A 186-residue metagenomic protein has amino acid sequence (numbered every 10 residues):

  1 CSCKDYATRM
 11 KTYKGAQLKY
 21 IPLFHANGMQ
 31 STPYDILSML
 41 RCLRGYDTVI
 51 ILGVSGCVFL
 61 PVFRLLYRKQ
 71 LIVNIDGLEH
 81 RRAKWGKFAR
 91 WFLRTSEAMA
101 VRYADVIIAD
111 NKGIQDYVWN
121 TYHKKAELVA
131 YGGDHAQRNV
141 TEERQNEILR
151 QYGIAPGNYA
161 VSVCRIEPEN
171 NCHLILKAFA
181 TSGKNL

Functional and structural regions predicted by a protein language model:
C1-A26, G113-T121: N-terminal strand-loop element at the rim of the active site of nucleotide-sugar-dependent glycosyltransferases
C1-K4, C42-R44, A98, A180: N-terminal subdomain of nucleotide-sugar transferases
Y6, Q30-R44, T48-D76: An aromatic- and histidine-rich active-site surface loop
K14-L40, A83-A89: A short, charged, and often flexible helix/loop element on the N-terminal side of the glycosyltransferase catalytic
A26-G28, R44-D47, V58, I72-A89 (+2 more regions): A short, histidine- and acid-enriched strand-loop-helix "catalytic/donor-clamping" loop that lines the nucleotide-sugar
L40-R44, L65, A89-I107: Membrane-proximal helix-turn-helix segments that form the acceptor-binding/catalytic region of lipid-linked
Q70-V73, E97-E147, I154-G157: Donor nucleotide-sugar binding/catalytic pocket of nucleotide-sugar-dependent glycosyltransferases
G153-N170, L176-K184: Conserved donor-binding/catalytic core segment of Leloir-type glycosyltransferases
